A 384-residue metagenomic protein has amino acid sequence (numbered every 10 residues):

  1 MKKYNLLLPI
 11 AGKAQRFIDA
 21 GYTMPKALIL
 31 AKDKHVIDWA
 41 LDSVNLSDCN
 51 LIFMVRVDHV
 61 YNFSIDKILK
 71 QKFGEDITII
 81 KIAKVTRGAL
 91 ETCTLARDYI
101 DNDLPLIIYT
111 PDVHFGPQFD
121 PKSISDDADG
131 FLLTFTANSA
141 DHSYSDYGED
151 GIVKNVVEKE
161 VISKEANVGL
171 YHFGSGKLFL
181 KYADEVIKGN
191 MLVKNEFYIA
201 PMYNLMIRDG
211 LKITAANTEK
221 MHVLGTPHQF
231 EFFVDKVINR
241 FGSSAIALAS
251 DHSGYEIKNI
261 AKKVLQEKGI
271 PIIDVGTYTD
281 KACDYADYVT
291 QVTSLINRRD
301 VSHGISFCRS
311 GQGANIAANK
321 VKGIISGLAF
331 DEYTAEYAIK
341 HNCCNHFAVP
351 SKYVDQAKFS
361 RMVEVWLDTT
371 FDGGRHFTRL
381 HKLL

Functional and structural regions predicted by a protein language model:
M1-P9, R16-I18, Y22, I29-L30 (+1 more regions): Conserved N-terminal catalytic core of the sugar/cofactor nucleotidyltransferase
K2-L6, A166-G242: Conserved alpha/beta core of the MobA/IspD/sugar-nucleotide pyrophosphorylase nucleotidyltransferase superfamily
D103-H114: Short beta-strand-to-loop acidic/aromatic patch adjacent to the donor-nucleotide binding site
H114-N190: Conserved core of the sugar-phosphate nucleotidyltransferase
A247-E267: Glycine-rich phosphate/diphosphate-binding loop of Rossmann-like nucleotide-binding domains
A249, S253-G254, E332-L384: C-terminal binding/interaction regions
P271-A282: A short beta-strand-loop structural module common to alpha/beta enzyme folds
S306-F307, Q312-K352: Mid-chain, well-packed structural core segment of small domains
